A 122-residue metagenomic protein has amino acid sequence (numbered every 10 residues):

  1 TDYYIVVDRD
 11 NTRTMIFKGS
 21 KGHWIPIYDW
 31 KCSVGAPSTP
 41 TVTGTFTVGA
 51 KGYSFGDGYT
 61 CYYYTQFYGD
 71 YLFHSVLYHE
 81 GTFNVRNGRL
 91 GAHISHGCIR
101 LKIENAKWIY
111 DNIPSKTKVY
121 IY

Functional and structural regions predicted by a protein language model:
T1-G44, A50: Cell wall/extracellular polymer interaction/catalysis modules
P40-T43, G52-Y122: Exported/periplasmic cell-wall-interacting domains
